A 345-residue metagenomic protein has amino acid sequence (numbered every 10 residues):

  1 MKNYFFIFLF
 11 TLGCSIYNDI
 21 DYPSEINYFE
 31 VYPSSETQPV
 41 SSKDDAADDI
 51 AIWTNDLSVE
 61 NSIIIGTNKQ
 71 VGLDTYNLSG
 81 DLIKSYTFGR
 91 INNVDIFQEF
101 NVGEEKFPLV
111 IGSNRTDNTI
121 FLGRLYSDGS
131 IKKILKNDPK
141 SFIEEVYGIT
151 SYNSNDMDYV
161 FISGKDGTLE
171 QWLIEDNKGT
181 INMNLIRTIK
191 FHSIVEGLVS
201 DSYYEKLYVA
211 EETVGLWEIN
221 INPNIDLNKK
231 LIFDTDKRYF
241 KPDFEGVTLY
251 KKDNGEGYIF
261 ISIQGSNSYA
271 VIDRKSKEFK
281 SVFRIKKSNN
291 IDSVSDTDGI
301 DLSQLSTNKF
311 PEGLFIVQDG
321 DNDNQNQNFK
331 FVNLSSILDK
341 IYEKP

Functional and structural regions predicted by a protein language model:
M1-F8: Sec-dependent signal peptide recognition, specifically the positively charged N-region followed immediately by
T11-G13: C-terminal motif of bacterial Sec signal peptides marking the signal peptidase cleavage site
S15-P345: Sequence/structural signature of beta-propeller domains
